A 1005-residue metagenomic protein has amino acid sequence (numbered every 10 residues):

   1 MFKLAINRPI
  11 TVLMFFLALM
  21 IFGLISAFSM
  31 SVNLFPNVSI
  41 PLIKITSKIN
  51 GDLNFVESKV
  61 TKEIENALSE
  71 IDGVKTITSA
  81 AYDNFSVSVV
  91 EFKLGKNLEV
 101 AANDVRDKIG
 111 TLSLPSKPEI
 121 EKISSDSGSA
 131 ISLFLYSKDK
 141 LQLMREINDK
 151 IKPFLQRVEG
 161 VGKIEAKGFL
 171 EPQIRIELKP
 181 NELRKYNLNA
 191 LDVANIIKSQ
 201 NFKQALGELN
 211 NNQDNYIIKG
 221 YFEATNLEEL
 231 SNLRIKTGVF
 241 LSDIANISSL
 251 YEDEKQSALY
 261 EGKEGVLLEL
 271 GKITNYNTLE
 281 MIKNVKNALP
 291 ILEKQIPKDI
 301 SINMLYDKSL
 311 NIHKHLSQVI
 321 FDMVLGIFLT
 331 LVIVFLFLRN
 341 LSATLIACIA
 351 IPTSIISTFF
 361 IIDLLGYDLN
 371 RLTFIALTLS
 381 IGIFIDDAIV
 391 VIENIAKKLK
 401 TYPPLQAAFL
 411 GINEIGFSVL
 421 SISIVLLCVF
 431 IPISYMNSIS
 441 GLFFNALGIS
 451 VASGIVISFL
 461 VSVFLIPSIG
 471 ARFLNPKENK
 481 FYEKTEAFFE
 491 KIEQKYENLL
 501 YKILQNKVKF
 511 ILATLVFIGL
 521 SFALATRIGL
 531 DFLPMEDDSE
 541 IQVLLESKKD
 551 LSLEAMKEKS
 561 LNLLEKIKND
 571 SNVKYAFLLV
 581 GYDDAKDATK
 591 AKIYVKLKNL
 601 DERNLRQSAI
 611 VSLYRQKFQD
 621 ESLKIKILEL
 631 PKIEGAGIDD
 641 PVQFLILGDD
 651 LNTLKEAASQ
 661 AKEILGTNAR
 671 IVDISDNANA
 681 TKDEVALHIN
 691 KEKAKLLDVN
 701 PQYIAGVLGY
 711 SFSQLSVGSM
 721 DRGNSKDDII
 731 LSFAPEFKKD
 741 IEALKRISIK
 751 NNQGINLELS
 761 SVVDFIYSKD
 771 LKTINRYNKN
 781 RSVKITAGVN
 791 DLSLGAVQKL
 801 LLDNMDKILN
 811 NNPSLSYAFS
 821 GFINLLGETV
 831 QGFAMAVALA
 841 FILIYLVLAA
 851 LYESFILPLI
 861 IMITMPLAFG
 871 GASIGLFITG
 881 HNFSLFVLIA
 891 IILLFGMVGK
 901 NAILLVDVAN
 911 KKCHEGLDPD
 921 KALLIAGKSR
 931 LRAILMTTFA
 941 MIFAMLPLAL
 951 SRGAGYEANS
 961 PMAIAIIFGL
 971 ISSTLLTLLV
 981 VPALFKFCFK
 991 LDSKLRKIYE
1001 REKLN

Functional and structural regions predicted by a protein language model:
M1-V32, N413-I415, F481-L533, F644 (+1 more regions): Signature of alpha-helical transmembrane segments and their immediate interfacial
M1-V324, L369, L442, D640 (+1 more regions): Membrane-proximal extracytoplasmic
F2-I10, T274-N277, H313-N370, I431 (+5 more regions): Interfacial segments of transmembrane alpha-helices in multi-pass membrane proteins
I6, V56-S125, N181-F202, E554-G637 (+1 more regions): Solvent-exposed, membrane-proximal periplasmic/extracellular interface segments of envelope transport and secretion
I10-T11, L17-N54, K96, G110-K117 (+7 more regions): Transmembrane helices with small-residue packing motifs
L305, I312, L316, I392 (+4 more regions): Helix-loop junctions and hydrophobic alpha-helical segments within the transmembrane domains of large membrane
K308, D620-Y999, N1005: C-terminal transmembrane helical bundles of large multi-pass transporters and their helix-start/helix-kink determinants
L364, I381-I395, G416-Y435, L442-Y482 (+6 more regions): Transmembrane alpha-helices and their membrane-interface boundaries in multi-pass membrane transporters and channels
